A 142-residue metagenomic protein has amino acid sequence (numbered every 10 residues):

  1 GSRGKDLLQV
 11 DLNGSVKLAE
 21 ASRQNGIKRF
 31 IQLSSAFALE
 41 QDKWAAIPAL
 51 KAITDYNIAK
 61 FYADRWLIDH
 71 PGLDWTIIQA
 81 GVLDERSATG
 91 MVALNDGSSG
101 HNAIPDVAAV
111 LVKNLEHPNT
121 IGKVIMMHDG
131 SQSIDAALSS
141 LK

Functional and structural regions predicted by a protein language model:
G1, S34-S35: Short loop/turn segments at strand-loop or loop-helix junctions that form parts of catalytic or ligand-binding pockets
G1-Q24, L115-N119, I125: NAD(P)H-binding glycine-rich loop region in Rossmannoid oxidoreductase-like domains and their noncatalytic homologs
N25-R29, S35-K142: Oxidoreductase cofactor-interface core, primarily capturing Rossmann-like NAD(P)-dependent enzymes
